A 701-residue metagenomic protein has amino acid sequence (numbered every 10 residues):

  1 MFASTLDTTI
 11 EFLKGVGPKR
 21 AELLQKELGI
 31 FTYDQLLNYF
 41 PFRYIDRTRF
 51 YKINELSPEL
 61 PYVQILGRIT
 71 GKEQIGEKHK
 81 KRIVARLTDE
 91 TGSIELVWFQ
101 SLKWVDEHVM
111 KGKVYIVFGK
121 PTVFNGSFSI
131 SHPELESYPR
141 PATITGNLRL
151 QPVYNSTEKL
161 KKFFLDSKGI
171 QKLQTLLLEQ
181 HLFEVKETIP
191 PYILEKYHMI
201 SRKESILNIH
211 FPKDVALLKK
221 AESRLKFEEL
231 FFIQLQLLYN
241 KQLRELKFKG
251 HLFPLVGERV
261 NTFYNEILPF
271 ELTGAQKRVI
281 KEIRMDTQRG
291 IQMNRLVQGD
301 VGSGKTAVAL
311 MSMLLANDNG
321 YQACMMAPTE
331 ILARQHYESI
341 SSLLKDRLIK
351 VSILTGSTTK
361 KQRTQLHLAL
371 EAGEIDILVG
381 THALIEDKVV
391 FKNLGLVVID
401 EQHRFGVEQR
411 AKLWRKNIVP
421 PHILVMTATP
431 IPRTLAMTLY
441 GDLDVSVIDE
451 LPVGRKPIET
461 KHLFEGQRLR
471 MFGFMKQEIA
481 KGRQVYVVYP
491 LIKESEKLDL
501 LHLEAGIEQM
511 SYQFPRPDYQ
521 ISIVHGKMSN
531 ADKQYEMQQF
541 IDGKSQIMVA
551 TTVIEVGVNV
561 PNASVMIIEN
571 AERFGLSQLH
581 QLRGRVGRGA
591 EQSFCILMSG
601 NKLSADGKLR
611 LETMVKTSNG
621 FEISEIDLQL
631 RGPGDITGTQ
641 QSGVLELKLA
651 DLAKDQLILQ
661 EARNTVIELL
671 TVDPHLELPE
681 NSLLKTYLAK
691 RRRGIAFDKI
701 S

Functional and structural regions predicted by a protein language model:
E22-L23, G250-V297: Conserved pre-motif I regulatory segment
Y39-L66, T70: OB-fold nucleic-acid-binding modules
R68, K120-P121, Q236, A571 (+1 more regions): Short, surface-exposed secondary-structure boundary micro-motifs
I75-I267: Upstream accessory/linker segments immediately N-terminal to the RecA-like ATPase cores of bacterial MutS and a subset
S131-E134, Y138, L396, K412-W414 (+9 more regions): N-terminal cationic and glycine-rich segments that engage phosphates or anionic surfaces
R278-K281, Q292-E612: Inter-lobe coupling/hinge segments of SF2-like helicase ATPases
Q538-M548, I554-P561, M566-E569, G584 (+3 more regions): Accessory helical-bundle/CTD segments and flexible terminal tails appended to RecA-like ATPase motors
